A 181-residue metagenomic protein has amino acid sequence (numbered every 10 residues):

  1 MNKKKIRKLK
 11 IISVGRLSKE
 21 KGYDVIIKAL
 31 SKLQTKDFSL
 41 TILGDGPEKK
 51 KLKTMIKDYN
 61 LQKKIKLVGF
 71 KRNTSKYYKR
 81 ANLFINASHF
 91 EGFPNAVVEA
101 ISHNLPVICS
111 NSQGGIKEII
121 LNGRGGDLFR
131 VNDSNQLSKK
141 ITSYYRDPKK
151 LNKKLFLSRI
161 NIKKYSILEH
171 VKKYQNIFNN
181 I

Functional and structural regions predicted by a protein language model:
L9-K32, L43, P47-K53, N95: A conserved mid-protein helix/loop that constitutes part of the nucleotide-sugar donor-binding site
K53-G69: Nucleotide-activated donor-binding/catalytic signature segment of Leloir-type glycosyltransferases, i.e., the conserved
F70, H89: Aromatic "clamp/platform" in nucleotide-sugar-dependent glycosyltransferases that forms part of the donor/acceptor
N82, N104: A short alpha->beta transition loop at the rim of the catalytic pocket in nucleotide-sugar-dependent
E99, S112-G123, D127-L128: Short acidic/histidine- and often glycine-rich active-site loop of Leloir-type glycosyltransferases that engages
P106-S110: Short hydrophobic beta-strand element within catalytic cores of glycosyltransferases and related nucleotide-activated
N122-S134, S143-P148: Conserved acidic donor-binding segment of nucleotide-sugar-dependent glycosyltransferases
I167-I181: C-terminal alpha-helical cap of glycosyltransferases
